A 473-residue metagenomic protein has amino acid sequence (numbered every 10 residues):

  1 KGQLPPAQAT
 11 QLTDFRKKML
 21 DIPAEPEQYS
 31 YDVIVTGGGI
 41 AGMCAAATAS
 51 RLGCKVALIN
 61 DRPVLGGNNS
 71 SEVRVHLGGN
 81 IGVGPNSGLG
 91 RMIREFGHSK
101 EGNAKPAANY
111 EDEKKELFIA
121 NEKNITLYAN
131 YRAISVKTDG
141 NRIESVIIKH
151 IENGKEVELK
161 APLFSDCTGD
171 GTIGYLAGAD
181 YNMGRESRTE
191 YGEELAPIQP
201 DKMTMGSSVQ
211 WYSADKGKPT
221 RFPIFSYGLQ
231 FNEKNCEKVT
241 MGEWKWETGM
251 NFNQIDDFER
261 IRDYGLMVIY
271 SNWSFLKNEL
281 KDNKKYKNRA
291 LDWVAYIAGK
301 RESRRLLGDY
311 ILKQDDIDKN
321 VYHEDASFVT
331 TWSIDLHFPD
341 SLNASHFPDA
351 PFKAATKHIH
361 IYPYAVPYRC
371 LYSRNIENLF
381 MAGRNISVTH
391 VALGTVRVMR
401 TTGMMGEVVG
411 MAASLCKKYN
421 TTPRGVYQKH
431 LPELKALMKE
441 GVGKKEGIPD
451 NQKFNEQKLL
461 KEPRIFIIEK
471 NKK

Functional and structural regions predicted by a protein language model:
G2-Q8, T13, I22, T48 (+5 more regions): Conserved N-terminal/central alpha/beta ligand/cofactor-binding core
Q3-F15, L20, A24, N68 (+4 more regions): Flavin (FAD/FMN)-binding glycine-rich loop and adjacent Rossmann-like elements that form
E25-G39: Beta1/beta-strand and adjacent pyrophosphate-binding region of the FAD-binding site in flavoprotein oxidoreductases
Y31, G53, A161-P162: Short, well-ordered alpha-helix to beta-strand connector turns
I34-T36, K137, N141, A161: Membrane-embedded transmembrane-helix bundle of lipid-linked glycan/lipid transferases
G42: N-terminal Rossmann-fold NAD(P) dinucleotide-binding loop
